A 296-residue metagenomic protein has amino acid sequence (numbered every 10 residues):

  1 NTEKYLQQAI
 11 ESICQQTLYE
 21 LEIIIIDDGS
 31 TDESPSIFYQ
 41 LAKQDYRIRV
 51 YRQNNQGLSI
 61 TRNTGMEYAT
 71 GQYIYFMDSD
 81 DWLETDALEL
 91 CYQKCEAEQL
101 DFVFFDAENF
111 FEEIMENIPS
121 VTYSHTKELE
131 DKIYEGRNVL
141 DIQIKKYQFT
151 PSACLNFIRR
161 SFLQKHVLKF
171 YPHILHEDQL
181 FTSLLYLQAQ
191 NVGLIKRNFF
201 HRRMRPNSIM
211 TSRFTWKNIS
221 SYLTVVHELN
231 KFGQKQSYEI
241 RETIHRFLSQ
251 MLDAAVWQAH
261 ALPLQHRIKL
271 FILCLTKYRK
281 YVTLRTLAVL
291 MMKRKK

Functional and structural regions predicted by a protein language model:
N1-L223: Nucleotide-sugar donor-binding/catalytic module of glycosyltransferases that assemble extracellular/cell-envelope
I13, Q143-I144, L229-G233, Y278: Hydrophobic, Leu/Ile/Phe/Ala-enriched alpha-helical segments that form helix-helix packing faces
D131-E135, L223-T243: C-terminal, non-catalytic tails of nucleotide-sugar-dependent glycosyltransferases
Q164, L187, E228-K231, W257: Short glycine/serine- and small hydrophobic-enriched flexible loop segments
N198, V225-E228, M251: Amphipathic, well-ordered alpha-helical segments in soluble domains
R246-A254: Amphipathic alpha-helical repeat scaffolds of TPR domains
W257-K296: Membrane-interface aromatic/basic loop that binds lipid-linked glycans or pyrophosphate carriers, typified by
